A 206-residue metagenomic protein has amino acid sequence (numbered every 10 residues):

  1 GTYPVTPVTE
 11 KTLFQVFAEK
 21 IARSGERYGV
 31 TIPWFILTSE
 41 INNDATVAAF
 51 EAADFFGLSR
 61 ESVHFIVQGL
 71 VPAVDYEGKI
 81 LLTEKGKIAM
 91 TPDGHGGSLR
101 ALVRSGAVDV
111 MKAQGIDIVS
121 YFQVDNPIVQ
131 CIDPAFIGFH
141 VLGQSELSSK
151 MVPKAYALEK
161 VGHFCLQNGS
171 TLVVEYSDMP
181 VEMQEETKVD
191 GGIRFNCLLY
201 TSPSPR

Functional and structural regions predicted by a protein language model:
G1-E61, P72, L82-A101, V108-D109 (+2 more regions): N-terminal glycine-rich phosphate-binding loop and ensuing alpha1 helix
V63-G69: Extended charged low-complexity segments that act as oligomerization/scaffolding linkers
V74-I88, V161-L166: Short, surface-exposed amphipathic charged segments that create phosphate/polyanion-binding patches used for binding
V119-Q123: Short beta-strand-to-loop acidic/aromatic patch adjacent to the donor-nucleotide binding site
Q130-K154: Conserved donor-nucleotide/metal-binding helix-loop-beta segment in metal-dependent transferases, i.e., the alpha-helix
F164-L166, T171-M183: Flexible glycine/proline-rich, aromatic-decorated loop/lid segments
V181-L198: Conserved phosphate-binding loops in nucleotide/dinucleotide-binding enzymes
Y200-R206: Conserved small/polar residues in nucleotide/adenosyl-binding loops
